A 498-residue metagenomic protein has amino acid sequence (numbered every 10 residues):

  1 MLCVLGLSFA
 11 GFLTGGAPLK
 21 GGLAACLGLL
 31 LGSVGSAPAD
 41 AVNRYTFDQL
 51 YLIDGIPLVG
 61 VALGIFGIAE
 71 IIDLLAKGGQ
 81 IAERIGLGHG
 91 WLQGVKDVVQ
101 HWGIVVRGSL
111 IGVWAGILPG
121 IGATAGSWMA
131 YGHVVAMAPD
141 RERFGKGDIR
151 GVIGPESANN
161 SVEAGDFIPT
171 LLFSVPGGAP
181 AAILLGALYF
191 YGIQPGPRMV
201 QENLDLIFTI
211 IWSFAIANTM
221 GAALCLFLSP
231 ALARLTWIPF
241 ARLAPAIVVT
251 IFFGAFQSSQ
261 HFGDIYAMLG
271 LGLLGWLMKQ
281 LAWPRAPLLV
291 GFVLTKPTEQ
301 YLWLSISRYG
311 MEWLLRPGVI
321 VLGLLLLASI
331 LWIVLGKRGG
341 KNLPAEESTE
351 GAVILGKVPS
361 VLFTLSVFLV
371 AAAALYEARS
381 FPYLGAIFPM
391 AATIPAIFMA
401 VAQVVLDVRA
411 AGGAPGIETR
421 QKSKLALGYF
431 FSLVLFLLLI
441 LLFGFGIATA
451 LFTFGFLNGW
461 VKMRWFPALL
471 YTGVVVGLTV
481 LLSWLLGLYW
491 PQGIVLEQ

Functional and structural regions predicted by a protein language model:
M1-G79, F190-L325, V334-L335: Membrane-embedded alpha-helical modules
C3-F9, G108-G112, V162-F167, F227-L228 (+5 more regions): Hydrophobic, membrane-inserted alpha-helices
A10-G15, L110-I121, F167-F173, I251-Q260 (+2 more regions): Transmembrane alpha-helix interface/packing and boundary motifs in multi-pass membrane proteins, characterized by
C26, V42-F47, D73-Q100, G336-F363 (+1 more regions): Long, contiguous bundles of hydrophobic transmembrane helices that form the permeation core of multi-pass
G32, A69, P119, A123 (+9 more regions): Alpha-helical transmembrane segments of multipass membrane proteins
Y45-D148, A233, T250-F256: Helix-loop-helix hairpins and the membrane-proximal interhelical loops of multi-pass alpha-helical transport proteins
G103-R198, D205-S213: Hydrophobic, small-residue-rich transmembrane alpha-helices and their short perimembrane loops in multi-pass membrane
G318, I333, R338-L441, K462-Q498: Flexible extramembrane loops and terminal tails that flank transmembrane helices in small membrane-associated subunits
